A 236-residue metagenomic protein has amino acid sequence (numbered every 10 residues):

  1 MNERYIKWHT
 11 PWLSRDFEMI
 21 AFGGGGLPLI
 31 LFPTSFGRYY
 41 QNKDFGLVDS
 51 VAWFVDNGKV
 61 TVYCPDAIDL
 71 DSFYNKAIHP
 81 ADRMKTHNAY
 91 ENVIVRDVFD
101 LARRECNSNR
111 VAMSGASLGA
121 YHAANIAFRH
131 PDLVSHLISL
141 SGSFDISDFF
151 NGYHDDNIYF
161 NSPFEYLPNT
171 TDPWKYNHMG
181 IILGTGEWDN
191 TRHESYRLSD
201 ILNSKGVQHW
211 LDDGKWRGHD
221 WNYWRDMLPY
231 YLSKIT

Functional and structural regions predicted by a protein language model:
M1-T236: Non-catalytic cap/lid and distal C-terminal segments of serine-dependent acyl enzymes
